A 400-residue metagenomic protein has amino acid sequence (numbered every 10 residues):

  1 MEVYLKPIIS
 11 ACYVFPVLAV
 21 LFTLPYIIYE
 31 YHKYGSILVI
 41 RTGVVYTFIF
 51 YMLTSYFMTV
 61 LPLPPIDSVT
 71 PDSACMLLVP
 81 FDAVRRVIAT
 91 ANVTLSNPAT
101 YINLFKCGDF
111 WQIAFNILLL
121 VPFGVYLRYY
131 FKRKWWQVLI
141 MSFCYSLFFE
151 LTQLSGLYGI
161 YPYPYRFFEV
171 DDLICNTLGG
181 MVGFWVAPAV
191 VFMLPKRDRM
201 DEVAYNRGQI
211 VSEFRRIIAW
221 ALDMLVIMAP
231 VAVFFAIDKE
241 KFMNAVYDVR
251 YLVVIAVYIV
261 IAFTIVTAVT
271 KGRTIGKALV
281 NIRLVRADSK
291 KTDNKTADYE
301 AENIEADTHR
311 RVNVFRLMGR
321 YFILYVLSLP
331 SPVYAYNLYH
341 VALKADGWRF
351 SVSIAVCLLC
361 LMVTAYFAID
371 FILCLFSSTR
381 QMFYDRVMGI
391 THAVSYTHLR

Functional and structural regions predicted by a protein language model:
M1-V69, T177, M181-A256, V269 (+6 more regions): Terminal transmembrane helix and immediately flanking juxtamembrane interfaces of multi-pass membrane proteins
S55, C144-L154, M228-A229, Y325-V333 (+1 more regions): Aromatic-anchored segments of alpha-helical transmembrane domains
V69-F105, D109: Extracytosolic (periplasmic/ER-lumenal) interhelical loops and adjacent juxtamembrane/interface segments of multi-pass
C107-P122, V170-L178: Membrane-interface loop-to-helix entry segments
L151-T177: Interfacial helix-loop-helix junctions of multi-pass membrane proteins
I210-F214, A262-K277, N303, R311 (+1 more regions): Juxtamembrane cytosolic face of transmembrane helices
F214-I217, L225, L284-S331: Interfacial aromatic "cap" segments that immediately flank transmembrane helices in multipass membrane proteins
T397-R400: Conserved small/polar residues in nucleotide/adenosyl-binding loops
